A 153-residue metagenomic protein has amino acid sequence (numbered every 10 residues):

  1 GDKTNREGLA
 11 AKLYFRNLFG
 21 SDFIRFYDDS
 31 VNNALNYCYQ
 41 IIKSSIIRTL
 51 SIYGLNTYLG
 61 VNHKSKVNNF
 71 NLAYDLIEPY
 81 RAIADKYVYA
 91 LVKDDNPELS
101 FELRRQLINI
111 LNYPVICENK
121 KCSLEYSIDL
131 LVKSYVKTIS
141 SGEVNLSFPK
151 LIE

Functional and structural regions predicted by a protein language model:
G1-E153: Active-site helix-to-loop segments that bind/position phosphate- or nucleotide-bearing substrates and donors across
